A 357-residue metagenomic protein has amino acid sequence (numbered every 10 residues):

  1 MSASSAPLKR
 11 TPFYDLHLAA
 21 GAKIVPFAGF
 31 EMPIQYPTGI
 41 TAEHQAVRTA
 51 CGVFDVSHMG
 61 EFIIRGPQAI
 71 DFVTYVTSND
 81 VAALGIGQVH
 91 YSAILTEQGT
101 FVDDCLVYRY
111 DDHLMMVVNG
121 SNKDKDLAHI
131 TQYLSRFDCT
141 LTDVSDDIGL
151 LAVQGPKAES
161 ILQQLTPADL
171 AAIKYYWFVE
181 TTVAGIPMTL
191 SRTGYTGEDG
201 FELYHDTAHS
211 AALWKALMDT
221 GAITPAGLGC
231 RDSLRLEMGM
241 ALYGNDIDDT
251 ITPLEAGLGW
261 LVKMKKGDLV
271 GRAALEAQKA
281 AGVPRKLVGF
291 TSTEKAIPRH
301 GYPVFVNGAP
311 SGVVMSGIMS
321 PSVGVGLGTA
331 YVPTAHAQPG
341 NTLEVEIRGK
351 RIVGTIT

Functional and structural regions predicted by a protein language model:
M1-S92, T100, L228-G229: Acidic, proline/glycine-enriched N-terminal capping motif
R10-Y14, E31, L134, D138-K279: Glycine-rich, acidic
V47-F54, V102-D112, D138-D143, I186-T196 (+2 more regions): Short, flexible, solvent-exposed loop/turn segments with mixed acidic/basic and small polar residues
G52-V76, D146-Q163, G282-S292: Short glycine-/aliphatic-rich beta-strand segments at the starts of folded cytosolic domains
P67, N119-D124, P156-A158, D206-S210 (+1 more regions): Helix N-cap motif at beta-to-alpha junctions
P67-F101, A158-I186: Internal amphipathic helical hairpin motif
I251, E255-T357: Glycine-rich, small/acidic residue-mixed loop/short-helix segments
